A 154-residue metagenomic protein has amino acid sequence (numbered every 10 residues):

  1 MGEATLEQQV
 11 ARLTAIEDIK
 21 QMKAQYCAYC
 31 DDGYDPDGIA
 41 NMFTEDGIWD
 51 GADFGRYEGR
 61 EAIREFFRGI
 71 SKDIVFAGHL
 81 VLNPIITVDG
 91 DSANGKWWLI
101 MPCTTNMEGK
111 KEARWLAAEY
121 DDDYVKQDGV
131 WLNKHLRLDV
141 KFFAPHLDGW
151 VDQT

Functional and structural regions predicted by a protein language model:
M1-D32, P36, N41: Short, low-complexity N-terminal intrinsically disordered segments enriched in polar/charged residues
G2-E7, K72-T154: A beta-strand edge to alpha-helix "cap/lid" segment located at domain peripheries
E17-K20, E61, W131-K134: Short alpha-helical segments used as structural interaction elements across diverse proteins
Q21, E58, E119: Short, well-structured alpha-helical interface segments that form or flank functional binding sites
D35-M101: A solvent-exposed, acidic/Ser-Thr-rich amphipathic alpha-helical stretch
